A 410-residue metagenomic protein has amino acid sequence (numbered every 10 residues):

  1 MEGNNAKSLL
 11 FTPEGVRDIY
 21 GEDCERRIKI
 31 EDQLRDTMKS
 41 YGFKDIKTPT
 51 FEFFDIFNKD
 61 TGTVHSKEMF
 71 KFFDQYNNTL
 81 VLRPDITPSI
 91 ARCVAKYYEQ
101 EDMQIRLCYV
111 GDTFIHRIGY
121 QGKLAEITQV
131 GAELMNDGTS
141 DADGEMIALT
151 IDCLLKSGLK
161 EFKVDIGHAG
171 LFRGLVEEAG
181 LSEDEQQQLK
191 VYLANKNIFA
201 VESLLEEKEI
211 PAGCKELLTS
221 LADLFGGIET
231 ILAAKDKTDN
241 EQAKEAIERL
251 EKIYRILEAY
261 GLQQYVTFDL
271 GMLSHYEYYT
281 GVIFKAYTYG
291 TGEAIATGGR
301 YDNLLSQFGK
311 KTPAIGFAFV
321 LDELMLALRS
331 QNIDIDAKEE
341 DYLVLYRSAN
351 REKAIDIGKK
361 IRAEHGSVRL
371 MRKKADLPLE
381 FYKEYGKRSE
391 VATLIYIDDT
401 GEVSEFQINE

Functional and structural regions predicted by a protein language model:
M1-P88, G144, D165: TRNA-binding/sensing appendages of the translation machinery
E2, R26-T37, E52-F53, T87-E99 (+2 more regions): Positively charged, Gly/Ser-enriched RNA/tRNA-binding surfaces
T48-I56, I105-H116, K163-F172: Short, glycine/charge-rich beta-strand/loop segments that flank catalytic centers and engage negatively charged groups
E68-D74, L181-S203, I210, L262: Acidic, His- and aromatic-enriched active-site or binding-groove loops in soluble protein domains that engage sugars
K71-L82, V191-A194, T393-E410: Short, basic, helix/turn surface patches
A125-V130, I166-G174: Short, conserved phosphate-binding/catalytic loop or strand-edge motifs used in phosphoryl-/nucleotidyl-transfer
E161-L171, L189, V266-G271: Short, surface-exposed recognition loops or helix-turn segments adjacent to catalytic cores
H168, K196-N197, G227: Short, solvent-exposed helix-helix connector turns and helix-capping sites enriched in acidic/polar residues
